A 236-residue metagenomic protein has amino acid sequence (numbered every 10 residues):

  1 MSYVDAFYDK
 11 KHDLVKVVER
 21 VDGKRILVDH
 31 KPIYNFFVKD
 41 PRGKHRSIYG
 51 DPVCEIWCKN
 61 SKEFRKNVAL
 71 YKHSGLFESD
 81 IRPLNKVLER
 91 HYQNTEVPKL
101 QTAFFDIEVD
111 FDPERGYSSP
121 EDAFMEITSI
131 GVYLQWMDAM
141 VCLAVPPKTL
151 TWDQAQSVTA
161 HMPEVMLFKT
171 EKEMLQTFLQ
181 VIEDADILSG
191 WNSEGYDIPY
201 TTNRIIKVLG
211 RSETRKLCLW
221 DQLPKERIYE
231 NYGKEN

Functional and structural regions predicted by a protein language model:
M1-N236: The two-metal-ion catalytic cores of nucleic-acid processing enzymes
